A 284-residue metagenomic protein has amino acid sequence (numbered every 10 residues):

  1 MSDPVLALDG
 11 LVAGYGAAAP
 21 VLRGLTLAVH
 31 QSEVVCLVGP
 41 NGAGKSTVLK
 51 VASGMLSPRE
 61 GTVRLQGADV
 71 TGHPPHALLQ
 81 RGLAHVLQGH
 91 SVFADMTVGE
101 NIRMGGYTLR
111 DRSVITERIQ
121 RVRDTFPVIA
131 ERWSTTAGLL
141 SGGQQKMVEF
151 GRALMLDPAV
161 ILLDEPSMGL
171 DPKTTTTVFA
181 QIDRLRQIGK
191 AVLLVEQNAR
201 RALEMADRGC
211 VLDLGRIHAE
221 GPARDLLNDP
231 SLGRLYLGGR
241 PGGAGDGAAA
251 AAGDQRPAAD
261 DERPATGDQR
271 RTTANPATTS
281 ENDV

Functional and structural regions predicted by a protein language model:
L6, L22-G24: Conserved structural motif at the start of ABC-family nucleotide-binding domains
G16-A17, H73, V98-E117, T125-P127 (+1 more regions): ABC-type ATPase nucleotide-binding domains, specifically the catalytic core motifs of the NBD
V38-P40: The feature captures the beta-strand-to-loop junction immediately N-terminal to the Walker
S53: Helix-to-loop junction immediately C-terminal to a conserved catalytic motif
G61-V70, R81, I115-I119: Conserved ABC transporter NBD signature motif
T136-L140: Conserved ABC ATPase signature
A153-L154: ABC ATPase C-loop
